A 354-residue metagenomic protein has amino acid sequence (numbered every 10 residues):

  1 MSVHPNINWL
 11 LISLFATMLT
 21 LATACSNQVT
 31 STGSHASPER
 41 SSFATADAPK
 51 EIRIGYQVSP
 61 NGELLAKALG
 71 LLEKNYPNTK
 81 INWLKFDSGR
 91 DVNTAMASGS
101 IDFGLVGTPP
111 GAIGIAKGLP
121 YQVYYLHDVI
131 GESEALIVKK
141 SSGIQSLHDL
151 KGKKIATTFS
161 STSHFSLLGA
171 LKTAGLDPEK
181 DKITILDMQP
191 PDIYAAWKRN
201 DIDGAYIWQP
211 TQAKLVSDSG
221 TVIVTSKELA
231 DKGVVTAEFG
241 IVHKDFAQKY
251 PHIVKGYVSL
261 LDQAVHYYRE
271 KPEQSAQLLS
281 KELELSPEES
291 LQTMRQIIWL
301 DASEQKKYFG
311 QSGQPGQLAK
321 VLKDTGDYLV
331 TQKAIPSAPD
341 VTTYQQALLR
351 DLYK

Functional and structural regions predicted by a protein language model:
S2-I12: Bacterial N-terminal signal peptides that target proteins for export
L14-L19: Hydrophobic helical h-region of N-terminal Sec-dependent signal peptides in bacterial secretory/periplasmic proteins
T20-A24: C-terminal motif of bacterial Sec signal peptides marking the signal peptidase cleavage site
S26-V29: Bacterial signal peptide processing site
G33-D177, I185-D187, D203: Short, glycine-/small- and polar/acidic-enriched structural segments that line small-molecule recognition paths
P109, E179-K180, L186, P191-E282: Pocket-lining segment of extracytoplasmic ligand-binding domains
K249-A334: Secondary-structure end/capping motifs
V321-K354: Conserved C-terminal helix/tail region of periplasmic/extracytoplasmic solute-binding proteins
